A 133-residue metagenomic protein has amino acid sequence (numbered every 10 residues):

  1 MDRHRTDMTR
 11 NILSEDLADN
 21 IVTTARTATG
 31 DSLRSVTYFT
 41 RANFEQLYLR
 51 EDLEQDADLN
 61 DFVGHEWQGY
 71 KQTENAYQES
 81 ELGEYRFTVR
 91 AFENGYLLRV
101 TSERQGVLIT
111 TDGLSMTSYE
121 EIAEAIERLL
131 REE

Functional and structural regions predicted by a protein language model:
M1-E133: Non-catalytic interaction/Regulatory regions outside core domains
